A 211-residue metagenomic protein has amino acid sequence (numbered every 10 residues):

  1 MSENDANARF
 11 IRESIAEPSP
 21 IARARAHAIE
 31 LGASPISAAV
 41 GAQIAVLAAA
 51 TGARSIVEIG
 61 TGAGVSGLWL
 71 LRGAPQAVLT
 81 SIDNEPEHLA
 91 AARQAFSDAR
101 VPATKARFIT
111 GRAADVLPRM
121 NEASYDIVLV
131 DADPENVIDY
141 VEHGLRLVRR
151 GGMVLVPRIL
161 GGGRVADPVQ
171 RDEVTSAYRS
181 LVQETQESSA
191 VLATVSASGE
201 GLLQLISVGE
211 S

Functional and structural regions predicted by a protein language model:
M1-I127, P134-L155, I159-S211: A short alpha-helical cap/connector motif
